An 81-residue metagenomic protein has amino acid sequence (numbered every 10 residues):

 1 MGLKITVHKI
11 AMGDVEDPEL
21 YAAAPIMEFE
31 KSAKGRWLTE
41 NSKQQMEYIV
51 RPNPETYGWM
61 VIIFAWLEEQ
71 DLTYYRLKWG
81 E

Functional and structural regions predicted by a protein language model:
M1-M60: Positively charged, low-complexity terminal tracts and the immediately adjacent first secondary-structure elements
P52-E81: Short, compact, well-ordered microdomains
